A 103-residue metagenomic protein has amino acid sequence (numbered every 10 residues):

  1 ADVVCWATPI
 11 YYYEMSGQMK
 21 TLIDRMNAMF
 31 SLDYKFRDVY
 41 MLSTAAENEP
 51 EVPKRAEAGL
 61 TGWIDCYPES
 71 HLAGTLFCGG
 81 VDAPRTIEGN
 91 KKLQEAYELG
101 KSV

Functional and structural regions predicted by a protein language model:
A1-Y67: Helix-loop-strand module that forms the ligand-binding subsite of alpha/beta enzymes
T61-V103: Glycine-rich phosphate/pyrophosphate-binding loop and the adjoining helix
